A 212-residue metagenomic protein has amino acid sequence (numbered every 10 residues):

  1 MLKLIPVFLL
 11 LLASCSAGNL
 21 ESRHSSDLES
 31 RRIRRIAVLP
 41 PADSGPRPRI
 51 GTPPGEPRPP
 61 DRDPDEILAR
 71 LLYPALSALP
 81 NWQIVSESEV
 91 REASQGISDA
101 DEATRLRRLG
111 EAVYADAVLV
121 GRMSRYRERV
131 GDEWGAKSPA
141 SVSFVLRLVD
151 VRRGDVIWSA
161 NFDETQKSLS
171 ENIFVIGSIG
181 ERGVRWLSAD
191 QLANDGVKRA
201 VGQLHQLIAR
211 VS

Functional and structural regions predicted by a protein language model:
M1-C15: Sec-dependent bacterial lipoprotein signal peptides
C15-E92, V197-S212: A structural "domain/chain start" motif
R32-R34, G110-V118, L148-W158: A short, structured loop/turn motif at beta-sheet edges
P48, E128-E133: Extracytoplasmic/secreted cell-surface and envelope-processing proteins
P54-D63, A93-I97, E133-W134, R182-L187: Second-shell loop/turn segments in exported
L79-R129: Short, solvent-exposed, polar/charged sequence segments at loop or secondary-structure edges
A117, A140-V142: Hydrophobic core residues within well-ordered beta-strands of beta-rich domains
K137, D150-V201: Short secondary-structure boundary motifs at beta->alpha junctions and helix caps
